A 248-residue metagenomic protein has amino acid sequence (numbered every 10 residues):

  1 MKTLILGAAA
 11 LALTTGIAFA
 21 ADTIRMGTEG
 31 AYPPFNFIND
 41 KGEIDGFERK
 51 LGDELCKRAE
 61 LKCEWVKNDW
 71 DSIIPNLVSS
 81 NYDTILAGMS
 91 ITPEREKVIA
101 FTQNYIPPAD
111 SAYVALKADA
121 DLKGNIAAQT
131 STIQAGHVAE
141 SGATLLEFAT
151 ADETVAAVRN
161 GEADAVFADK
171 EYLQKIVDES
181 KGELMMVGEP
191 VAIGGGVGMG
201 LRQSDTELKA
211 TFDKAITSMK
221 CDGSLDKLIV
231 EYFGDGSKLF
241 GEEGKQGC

Functional and structural regions predicted by a protein language model:
T14-A20: Sec/Tat signal peptide C-region and signal peptidase I cleavage site
A21-G88, Y232: Extracytoplasmic small-molecule ligand-binding "clamshell" domains of the periplasmic binding protein/Venus flytrap
G30, I106-A112, Q174, D178-I216 (+1 more regions): Periplasmic-binding protein-like
R49, W65-P75, T130-S131, L146-N160 (+2 more regions): Short helix-initiation/N-cap motifs at beta->coil->alpha
K50-R58, K117-N125, Q129-Q134, G198-G236: Extended ligand-binding regions for polar small-molecule ligands
L61, S90, R95-L146: A conserved helix-loop-strand patch within extracytoplasmic ligand-binding domains of the periplasmic binding
K62, H137-E153, M186, I216-C248: Ligand-binding clefts/hinges and TM-proximal coupling segments of bilobed small-molecule sensing domains
S72-P75, M89-V98, D164-I193, Y232: A ligand-binding cleft/hinge motif common to bilobed small-molecule-binding domains
